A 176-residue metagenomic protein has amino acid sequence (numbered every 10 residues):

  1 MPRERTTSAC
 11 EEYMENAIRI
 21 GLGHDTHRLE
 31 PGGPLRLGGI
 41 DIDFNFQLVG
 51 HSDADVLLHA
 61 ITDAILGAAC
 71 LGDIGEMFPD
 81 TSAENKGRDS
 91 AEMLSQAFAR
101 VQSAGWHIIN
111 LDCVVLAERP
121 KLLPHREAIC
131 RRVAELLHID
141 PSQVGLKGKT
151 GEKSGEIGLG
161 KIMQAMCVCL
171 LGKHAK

Functional and structural regions predicted by a protein language model:
R3-R5: Basic polycationic patches enriched in arginine
Y13-A128, L136-L137: RNase III-family endoribonuclease catalytic core
V133: Glycine-rich, mobile lid/loop segments that gate access to catalytic sites or pores
D140-Q143: Short acidic capping loops at alpha-helix termini that bridge into adjacent secondary structure
L146-K147: Pyridoxal 5′-phosphate
T150-I157: Short, surface-exposed loop/turn segments at secondary-structure boundaries that line and modulate
I157-K176: C-terminal edge-of-domain segments
